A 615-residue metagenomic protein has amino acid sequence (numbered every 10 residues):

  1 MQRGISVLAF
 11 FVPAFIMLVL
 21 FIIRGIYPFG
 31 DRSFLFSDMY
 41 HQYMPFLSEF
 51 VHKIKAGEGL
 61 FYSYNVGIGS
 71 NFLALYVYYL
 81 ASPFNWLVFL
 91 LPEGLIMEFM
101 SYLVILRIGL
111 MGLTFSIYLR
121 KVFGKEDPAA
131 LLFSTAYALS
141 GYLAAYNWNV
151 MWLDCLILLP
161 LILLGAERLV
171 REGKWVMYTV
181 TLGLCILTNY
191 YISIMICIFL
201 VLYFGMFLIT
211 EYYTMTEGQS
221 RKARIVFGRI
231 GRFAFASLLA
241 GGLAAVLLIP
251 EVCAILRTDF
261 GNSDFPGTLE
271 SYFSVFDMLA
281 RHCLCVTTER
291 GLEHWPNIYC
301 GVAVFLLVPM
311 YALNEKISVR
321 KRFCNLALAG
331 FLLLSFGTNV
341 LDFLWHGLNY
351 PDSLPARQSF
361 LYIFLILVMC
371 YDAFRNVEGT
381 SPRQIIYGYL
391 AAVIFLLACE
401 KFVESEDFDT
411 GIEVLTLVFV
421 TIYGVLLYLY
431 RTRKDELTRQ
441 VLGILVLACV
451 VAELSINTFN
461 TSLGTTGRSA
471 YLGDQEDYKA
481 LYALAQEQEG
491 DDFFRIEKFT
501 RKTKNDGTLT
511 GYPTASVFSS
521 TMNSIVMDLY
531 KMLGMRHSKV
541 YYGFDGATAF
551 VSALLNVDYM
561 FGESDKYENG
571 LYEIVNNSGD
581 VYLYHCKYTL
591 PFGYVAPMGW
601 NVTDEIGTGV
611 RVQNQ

Functional and structural regions predicted by a protein language model:
M1-I26, G228-R232, Y428-E436, Q440-V446: Start-transfer (signal-anchor) and selected internal transmembrane alpha helices of multi-pass inner/ER membrane
R3-M39, P45, A236-E251, L333 (+1 more regions): Transmembrane signal-anchor helices characteristic of membrane glycosylation enzymes that use polyprenol
P13, M17, I108-V122, D127-Y212 (+4 more regions): Membrane-embedded helix bundles of polyisoprenyl
A14-F115, T135-L156, M195, I255-F260 (+4 more regions): Membrane-interface coil-to-helix junctions
S37, H41-H52, P83, I225 (+8 more regions): Periplasmic/ER-lumenal interhelical loops and adjacent helix-loop junctions in multi-pass membrane proteins
M111-L119, L158-V170, I198-I209, F305-A312 (+3 more regions): Transmembrane alpha-helical segments
L169, G173, I192, F323-F343 (+1 more regions): Contiguous transmembrane helix-bundle modules in multi-pass membrane proteins
D409-T410, R439-Q615: Soluble catalytic regions of membrane-associated enzymes that act on cell-envelope and secretory-pathway components
